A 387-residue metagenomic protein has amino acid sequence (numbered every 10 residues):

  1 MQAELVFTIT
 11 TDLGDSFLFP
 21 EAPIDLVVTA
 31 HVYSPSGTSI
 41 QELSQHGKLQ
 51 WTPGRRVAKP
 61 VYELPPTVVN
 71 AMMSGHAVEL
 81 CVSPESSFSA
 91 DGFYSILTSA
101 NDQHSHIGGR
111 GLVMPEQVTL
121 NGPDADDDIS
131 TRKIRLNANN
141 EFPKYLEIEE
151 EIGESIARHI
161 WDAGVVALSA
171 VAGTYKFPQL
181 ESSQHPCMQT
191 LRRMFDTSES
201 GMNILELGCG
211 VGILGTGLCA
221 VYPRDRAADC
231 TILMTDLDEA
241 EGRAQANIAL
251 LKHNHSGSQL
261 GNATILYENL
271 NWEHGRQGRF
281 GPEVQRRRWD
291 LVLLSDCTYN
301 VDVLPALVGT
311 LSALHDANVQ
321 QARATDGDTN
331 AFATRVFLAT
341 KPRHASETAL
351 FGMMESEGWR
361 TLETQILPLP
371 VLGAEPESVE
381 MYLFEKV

Functional and structural regions predicted by a protein language model:
M1-V387: S-adenosylmethionine-dependent methyltransferases
